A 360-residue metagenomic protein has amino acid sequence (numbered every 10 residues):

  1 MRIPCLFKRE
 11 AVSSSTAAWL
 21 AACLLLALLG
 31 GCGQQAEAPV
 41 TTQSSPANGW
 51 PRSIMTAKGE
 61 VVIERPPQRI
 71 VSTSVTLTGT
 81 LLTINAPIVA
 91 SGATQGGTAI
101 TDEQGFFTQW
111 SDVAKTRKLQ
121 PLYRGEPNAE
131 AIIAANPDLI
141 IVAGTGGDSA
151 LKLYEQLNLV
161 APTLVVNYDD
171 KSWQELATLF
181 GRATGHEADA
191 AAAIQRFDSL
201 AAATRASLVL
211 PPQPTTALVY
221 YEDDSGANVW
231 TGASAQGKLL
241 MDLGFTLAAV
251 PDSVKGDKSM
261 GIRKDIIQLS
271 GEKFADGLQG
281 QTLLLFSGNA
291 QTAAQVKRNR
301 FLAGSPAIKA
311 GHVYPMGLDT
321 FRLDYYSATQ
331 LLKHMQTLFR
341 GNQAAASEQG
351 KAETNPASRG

Functional and structural regions predicted by a protein language model:
I3-L20: Bacterial N-terminal signal peptides that target proteins for export
C32-A36: Bacterial signal peptide processing site
R69-L81, A192-G256: Basic- and aromatic-lined ligand-binding clefts that recognize polyanionic substrates
T78-A131, G144: A short, structured surface patch at a secondary-structure boundary
A129, I133-V142, P162, F274 (+1 more regions): Proline-aspartate-enriched helix->loop->beta-strand connector
A150-A188, A294-P315: Charged, glycine-enriched surface loops/patches that mediate electrostatic binding to polyanionic ligands
R182, D276-G360: Structured C-terminal subdomain patch of bacterial secreted/periplasmic proteins
